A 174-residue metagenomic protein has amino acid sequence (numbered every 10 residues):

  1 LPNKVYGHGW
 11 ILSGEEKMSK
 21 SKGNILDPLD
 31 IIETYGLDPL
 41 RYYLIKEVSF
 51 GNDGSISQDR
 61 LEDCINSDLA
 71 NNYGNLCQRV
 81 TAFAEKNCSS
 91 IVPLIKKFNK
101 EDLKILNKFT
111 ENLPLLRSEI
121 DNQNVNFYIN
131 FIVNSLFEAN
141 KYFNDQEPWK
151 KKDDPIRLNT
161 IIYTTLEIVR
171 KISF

Functional and structural regions predicted by a protein language model:
N3-G7: Beta-strand segments within the central parallel beta-sheet cores of soluble alpha/beta enzyme folds
W10-L103: Catalytic adenosine-cofactor/nucleotide-binding cores of aminoacyl-tRNA synthetases and other
N24, G54, K108-N112, D154 (+1 more regions): N-terminal alpha-helical segment
I31-T34, Y43, C64, K108 (+3 more regions): Residues that form generic nucleotide/phosphate-binding pockets
S55-L69, E111-N130, F174: Extended, non-catalytic structural segments that build the interaction scaffolds of large macromolecular assemblies
I65, L69-N72, L76, E101 (+4 more regions): Amphipathic alpha-helix face/heptad-repeat signature
C77-L116, L136-P155: Conserved, charged catalytic cores of large soluble enzymes
S118, Q123, V133, F137-F174: Basic, alpha-helical terminal appendages of large translation-related enzymes
